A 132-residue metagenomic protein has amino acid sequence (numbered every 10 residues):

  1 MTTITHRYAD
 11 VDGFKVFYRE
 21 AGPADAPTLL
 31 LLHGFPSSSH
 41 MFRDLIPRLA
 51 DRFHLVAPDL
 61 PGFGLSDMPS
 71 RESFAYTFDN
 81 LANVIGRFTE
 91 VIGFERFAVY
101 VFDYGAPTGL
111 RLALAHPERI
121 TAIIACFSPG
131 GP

Functional and structural regions predicted by a protein language model:
M1-K15: N-terminal cap/lid segment of alpha/beta-hydrolase-fold proteins
T2, S39-F42, F78-A82: A structural signal for well-ordered alpha-helical scaffolds and beta->alpha junctions
A9-D12, R19, A57-F102, G130-G131: Active-site loop/oxyanion-hole signature of alpha/beta-hydrolase fold enzymes
F14-M68, F88: Conserved HGGG/HGGXW glycine-rich cap/lid loop of the alpha/beta-hydrolase fold
L32, R71, G109: Short, flexible active-site loop motifs that bind/organize anionic cofactors or intermediates
R43, G86, L110-L114: Short, hydrophobic alpha-helix immediately C-terminal to the catalytic nucleophile
R48, R52, F94-P132: Conserved hydrolase catalytic core segment
